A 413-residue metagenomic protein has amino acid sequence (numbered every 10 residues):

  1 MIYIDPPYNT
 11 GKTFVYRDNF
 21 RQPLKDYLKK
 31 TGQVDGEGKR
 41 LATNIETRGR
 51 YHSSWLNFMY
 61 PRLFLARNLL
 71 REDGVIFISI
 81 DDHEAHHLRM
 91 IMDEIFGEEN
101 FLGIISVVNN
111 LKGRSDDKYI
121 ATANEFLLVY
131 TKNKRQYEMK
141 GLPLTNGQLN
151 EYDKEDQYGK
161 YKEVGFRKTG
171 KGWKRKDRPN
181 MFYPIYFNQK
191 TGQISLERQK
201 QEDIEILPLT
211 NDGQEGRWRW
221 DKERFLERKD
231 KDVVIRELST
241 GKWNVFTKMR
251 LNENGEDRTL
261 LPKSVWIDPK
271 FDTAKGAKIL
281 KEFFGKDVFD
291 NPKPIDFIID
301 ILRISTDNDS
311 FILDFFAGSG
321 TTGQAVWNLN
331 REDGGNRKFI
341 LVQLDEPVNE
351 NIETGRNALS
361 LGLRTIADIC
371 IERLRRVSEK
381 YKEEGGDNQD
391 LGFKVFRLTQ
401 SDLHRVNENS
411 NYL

Functional and structural regions predicted by a protein language model:
M1-F311, D333, E346-N349: Class I S-adenosyl-L-methionine
P7-Y8, D82-A85, G320, L398-H404: Short, internal active-site loops enriched in acidic
G103-S106, A317, K338-L341: Beta-strand segments within the central parallel beta-sheet cores of soluble alpha/beta enzyme folds
N146, K242-L251, A317-S319, D387-Q400: A glycine-rich phosphate-binding loop feature that marks nucleotide/adenosyl-phosphate handling sites
I298, I312, T322, C370 (+1 more regions): Hydrophobic, well-ordered secondary-structure elements that form the walls of internal hydrophobic environments
S310-L329: A phosphate-binding catalytic loop at a beta-strand-loop-alpha-helix junction that coordinates phosphoryl groups
N328-L413: PRPP-dependent phosphoribosyltransferase catalytic core
